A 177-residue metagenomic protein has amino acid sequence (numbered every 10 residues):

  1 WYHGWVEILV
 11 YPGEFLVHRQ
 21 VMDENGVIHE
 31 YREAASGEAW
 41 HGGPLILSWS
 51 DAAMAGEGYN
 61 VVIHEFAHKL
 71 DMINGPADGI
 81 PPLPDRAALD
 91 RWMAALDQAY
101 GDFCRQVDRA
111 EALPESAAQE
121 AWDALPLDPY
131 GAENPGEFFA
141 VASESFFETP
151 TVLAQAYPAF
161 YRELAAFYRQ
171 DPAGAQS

Functional and structural regions predicted by a protein language model:
W1-Y2, G13-A55, G75-S177: Metalloprotease/metallohydrolase-associated module, dominated by Zn2+-dependent proteases
W5-I8: Extended, charge-biased low-complexity segments that typically form long amphipathic alpha-helices/coiled-coils
E57-N74, A140: Active-site recognition of the HExxH zinc-binding catalytic motif
